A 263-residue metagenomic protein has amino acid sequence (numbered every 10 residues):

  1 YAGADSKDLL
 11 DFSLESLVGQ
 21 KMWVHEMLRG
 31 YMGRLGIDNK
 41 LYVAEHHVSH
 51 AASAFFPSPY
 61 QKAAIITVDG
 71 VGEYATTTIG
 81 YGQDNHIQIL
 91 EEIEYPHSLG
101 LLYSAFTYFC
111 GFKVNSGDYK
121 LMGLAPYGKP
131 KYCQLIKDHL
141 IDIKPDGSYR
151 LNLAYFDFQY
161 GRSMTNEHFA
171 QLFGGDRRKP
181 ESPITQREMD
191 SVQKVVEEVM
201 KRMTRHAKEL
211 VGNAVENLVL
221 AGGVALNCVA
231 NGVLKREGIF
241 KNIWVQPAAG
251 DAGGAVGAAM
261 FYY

Functional and structural regions predicted by a protein language model:
Y1-Y263: Short acidic/glycine-rich loops and adjacent helix/strand connectors that line catalytic pockets where negatively
